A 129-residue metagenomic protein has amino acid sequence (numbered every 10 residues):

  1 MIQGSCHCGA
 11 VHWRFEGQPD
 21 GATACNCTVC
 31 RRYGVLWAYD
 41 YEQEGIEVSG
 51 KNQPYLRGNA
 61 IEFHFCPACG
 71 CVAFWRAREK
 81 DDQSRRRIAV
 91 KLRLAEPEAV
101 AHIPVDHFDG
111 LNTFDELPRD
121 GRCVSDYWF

Functional and structural regions predicted by a protein language model:
M1-S5, A10-F129: A short Gly-Trp-Pro
